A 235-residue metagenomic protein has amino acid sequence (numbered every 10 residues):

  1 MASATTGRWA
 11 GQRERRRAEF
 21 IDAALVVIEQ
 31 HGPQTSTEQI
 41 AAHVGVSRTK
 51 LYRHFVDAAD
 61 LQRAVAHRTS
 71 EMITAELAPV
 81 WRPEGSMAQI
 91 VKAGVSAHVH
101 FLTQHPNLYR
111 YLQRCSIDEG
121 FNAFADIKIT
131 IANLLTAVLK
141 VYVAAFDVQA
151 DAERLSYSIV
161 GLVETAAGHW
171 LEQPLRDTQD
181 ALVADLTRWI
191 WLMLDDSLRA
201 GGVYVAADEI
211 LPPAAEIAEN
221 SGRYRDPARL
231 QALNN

Functional and structural regions predicted by a protein language model:
M1-H43, D60-R63, E71: Basic, helix-initiating cap at the start of DNA-binding domains
M1-S3, A137-V141, E172-N235: C-terminal peripheral helix-coil segments that are non-catalytic and often amphipathic
T6-G7, Q34-S36, A58, Y142-A152 (+2 more regions): Short glycine/proline-centered loop/turn elements that form peptide/ligand docking sites
R16, V65, T69, I73 (+6 more regions): Hydrophobic/aromatic residues within well-ordered alpha-helical segments
G45-F55: Short hydrophobic/aromatic patch on the recognition helix
A78-N107, I159, V183: Hydrophobic alpha-helical connector segments
F101-N122, T136-K140, T165-E172, V203: Amphipathic alpha-helical segments used for helix-helix packing
E119-A144, E153-G168, A181-L192: Amphipathic alpha-helical packing segments from all-alpha helical-bundle domains
